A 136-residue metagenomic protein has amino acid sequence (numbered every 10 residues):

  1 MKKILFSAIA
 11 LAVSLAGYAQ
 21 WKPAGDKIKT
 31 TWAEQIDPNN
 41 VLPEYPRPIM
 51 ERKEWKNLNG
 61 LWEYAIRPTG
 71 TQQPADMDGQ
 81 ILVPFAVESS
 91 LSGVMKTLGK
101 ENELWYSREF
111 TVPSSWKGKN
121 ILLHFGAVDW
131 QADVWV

Functional and structural regions predicted by a protein language model:
M1-W21: Bacterial Sec-dependent N-terminal signal peptides
Q20-H124, V128: Extended carbohydrate-recognition surfaces in non-catalytic/accessory domains of CAZymes and lectin-like proteins
A132-V136: Short, surface-exposed beta-strand/strand-loop-strand elements in extracellular ectodomains
